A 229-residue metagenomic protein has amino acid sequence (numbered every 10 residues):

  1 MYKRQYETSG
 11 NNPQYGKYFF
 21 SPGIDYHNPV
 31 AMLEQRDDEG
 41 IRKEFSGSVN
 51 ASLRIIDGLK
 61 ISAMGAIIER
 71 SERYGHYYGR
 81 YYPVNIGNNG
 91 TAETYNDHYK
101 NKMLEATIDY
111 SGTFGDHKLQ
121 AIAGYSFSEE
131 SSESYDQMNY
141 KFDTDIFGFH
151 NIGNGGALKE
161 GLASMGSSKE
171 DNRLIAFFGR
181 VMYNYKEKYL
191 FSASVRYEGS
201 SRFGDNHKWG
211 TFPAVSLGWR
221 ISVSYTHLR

Functional and structural regions predicted by a protein language model:
K3-E44, M64-I175, V223-L228: Surface-exposed loop/interface segments of Gram-negative outer-membrane beta-barrel transport/assembly proteins
G47-L53, A106-Y110, A123, G179-Y183 (+1 more regions): Residues on the lipid-exposed face of transmembrane beta-strands in outer-membrane beta-barrel proteins
L53-I55, I67, G112, F127 (+3 more regions): Short beta-strand segments enriched in hydrophobic/aromatic residues within well-folded beta-rich domains
D57-I61, G115-A121, E187-Y189, T211: Outer-envelope beta-barrel architecture signal
L174, R180-M182, S194: Exposed, low-structure sequence patches enriched in small/polar residues
A176, G210-F212: Transmembrane beta-barrel architecture of outer membranes
F191-F203: Transmembrane beta-strand segments that form the barrel wall of outer-membrane beta-barrel proteins
D205-W209: Short glycine/threonine-rich loop-to-helix capping motif typified by GTGT followed within a few residues by an Asp-Pro
